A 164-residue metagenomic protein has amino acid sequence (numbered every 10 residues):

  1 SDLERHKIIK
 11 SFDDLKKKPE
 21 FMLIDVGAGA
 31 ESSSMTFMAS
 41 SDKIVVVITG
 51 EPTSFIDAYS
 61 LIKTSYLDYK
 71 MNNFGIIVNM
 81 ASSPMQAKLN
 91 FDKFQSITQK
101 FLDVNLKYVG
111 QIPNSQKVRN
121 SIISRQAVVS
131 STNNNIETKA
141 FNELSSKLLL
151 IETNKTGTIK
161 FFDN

Functional and structural regions predicted by a protein language model:
S1-K17, I122-S124: P-loop/Walker-type NTP enzyme "switch/lid" segment
L3, L89, I136-K139: Conserved active-site and cofactor/substrate-binding residues in soluble primary-metabolism enzymes
K7, K17, F21, V26-G110 (+1 more regions): Conserved catalytic-core segment of NTP-binding enzymes
K10-K17, K117, E143, K147: Alpha-helical scaffold segments in soluble metabolic enzymes
I97, F101, S115, I151: Phosphate/oxyanion-binding loops and surfaces in catalytic or ligand/nucleic-acid-binding neighborhoods
L102-V129, F141: Beta-strand-loop-alpha "switch" segments that mediate conformational coupling across diverse proteins
I123-N164: NTP-binding/hydrolysis catalytic cores, primarily Walker-type P-loop NTPases
